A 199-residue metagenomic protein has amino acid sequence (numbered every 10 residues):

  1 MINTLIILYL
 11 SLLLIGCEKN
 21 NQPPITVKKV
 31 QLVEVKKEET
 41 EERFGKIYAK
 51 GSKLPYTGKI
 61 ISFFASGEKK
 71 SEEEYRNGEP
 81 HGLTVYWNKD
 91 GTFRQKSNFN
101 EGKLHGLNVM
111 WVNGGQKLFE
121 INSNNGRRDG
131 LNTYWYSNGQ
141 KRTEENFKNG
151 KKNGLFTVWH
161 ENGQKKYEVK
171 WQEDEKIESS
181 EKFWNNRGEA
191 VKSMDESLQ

Functional and structural regions predicted by a protein language model:
M1-N3, E18: N-terminal hydrophobic targeting signals that begin at the initiator methionine
N3-L13: Bacterial N-terminal signal peptides
I15-Q199: Glycine/tyrosine- and acidic-biased, solvent-exposed loop/turn segments at the edges of beta-strands
